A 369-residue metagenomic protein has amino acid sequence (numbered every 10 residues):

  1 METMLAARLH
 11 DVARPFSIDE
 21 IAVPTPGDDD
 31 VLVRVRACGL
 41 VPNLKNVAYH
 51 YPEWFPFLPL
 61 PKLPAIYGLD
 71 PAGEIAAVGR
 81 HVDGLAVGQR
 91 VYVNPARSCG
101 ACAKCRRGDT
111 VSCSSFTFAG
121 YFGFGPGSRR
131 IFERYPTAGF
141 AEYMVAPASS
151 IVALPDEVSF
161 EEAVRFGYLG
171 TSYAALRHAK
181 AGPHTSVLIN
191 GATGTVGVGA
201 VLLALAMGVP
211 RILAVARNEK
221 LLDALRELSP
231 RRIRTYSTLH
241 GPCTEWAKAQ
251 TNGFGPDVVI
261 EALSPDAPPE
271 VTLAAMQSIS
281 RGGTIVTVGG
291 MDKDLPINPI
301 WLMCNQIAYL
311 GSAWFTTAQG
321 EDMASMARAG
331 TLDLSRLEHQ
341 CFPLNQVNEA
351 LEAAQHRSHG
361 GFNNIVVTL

Functional and structural regions predicted by a protein language model:
M1-M4, P242, L273, T317-L369: C-terminal hydrophobic helical "lid"/dimerization subdomain of Rossmann-like NAD(P)H-dependent oxidoreductases
M1-P71, A138, E142, A146 (+2 more regions): Short N-terminal strand-loop motif that marks the start of NAD(P)H/FAD-dependent oxidoreductase cofactor-binding domains
V23-G39, E53-V111, A153-E157: Glycine-rich beta-strand-centered segment in the early N-terminal region that forms part of a ligand/cofactor-binding
R34, N46, L69, C99-L188: NAD(P)H dinucleotide-binding glycine-rich loop of Rossmann-like/cofactor-binding domains, especially the beta1-alpha1
S149-I151, P155-H240: Mid-domain Rossmann-like dinucleotide-binding core that forms the NAD(H)/NADP(H) cofactor-binding site
V209-P210, A224-E227, L263-T331, R336 (+1 more regions): Glycine-rich phosphate-binding loop and adjacent beta-alpha segment of Rossmann(oid) nucleotide-cofactor-binding
P242-G253: Short amphipathic alpha-helix with an adjacent loop that forms part of the alpha/beta core around
